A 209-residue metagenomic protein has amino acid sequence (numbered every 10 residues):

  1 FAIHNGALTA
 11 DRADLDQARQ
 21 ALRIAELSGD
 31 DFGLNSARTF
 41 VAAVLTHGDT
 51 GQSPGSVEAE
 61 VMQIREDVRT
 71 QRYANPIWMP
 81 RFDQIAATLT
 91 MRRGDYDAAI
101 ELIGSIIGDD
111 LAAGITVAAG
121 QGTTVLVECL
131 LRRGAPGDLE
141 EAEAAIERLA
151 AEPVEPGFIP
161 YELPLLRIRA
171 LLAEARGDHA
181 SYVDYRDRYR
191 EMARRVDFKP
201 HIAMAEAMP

Functional and structural regions predicted by a protein language model:
F1-P209: Helix-coil-helix junctions within alpha-helical repeat/solenoid scaffolds
